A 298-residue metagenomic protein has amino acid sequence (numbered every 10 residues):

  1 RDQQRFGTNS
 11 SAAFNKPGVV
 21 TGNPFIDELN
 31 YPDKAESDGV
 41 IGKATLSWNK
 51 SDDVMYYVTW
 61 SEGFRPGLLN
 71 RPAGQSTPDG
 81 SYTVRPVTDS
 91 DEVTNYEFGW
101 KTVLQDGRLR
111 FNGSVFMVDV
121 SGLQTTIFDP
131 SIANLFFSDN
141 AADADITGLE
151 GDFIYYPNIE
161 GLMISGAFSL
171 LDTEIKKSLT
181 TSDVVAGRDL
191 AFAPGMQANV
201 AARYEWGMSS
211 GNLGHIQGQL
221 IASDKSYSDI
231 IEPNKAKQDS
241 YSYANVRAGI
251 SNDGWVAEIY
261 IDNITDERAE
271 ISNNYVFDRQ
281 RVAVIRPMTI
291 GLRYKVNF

Functional and structural regions predicted by a protein language model:
R1-T21, F25, S37-S51, M55-R65 (+2 more regions): Surface-exposed extracellular loop regions of Gram-negative outer-membrane beta-barrel proteins
Q3-A35, L68-V87, T125-D139, I175-R188 (+2 more regions): Solvent-exposed loop segments that connect transmembrane elements
P32-V40, D89-E92, A141-T147, L190-Q197 (+2 more regions): Short sequence motifs at beta-strands and strand-loop junctions characteristic of Gram-negative outer-membrane
E36, A44-W48, F98-T102, G151-Y155 (+5 more regions): Residues on the lipid-exposed face of transmembrane beta-strands in outer-membrane beta-barrel proteins
V40, W48-D52, E92, T102-D106 (+8 more regions): Outer-membrane beta-barrel strand-turn architecture
N49-E62, G67, V87-L149, I154 (+3 more regions): Membrane-embedded beta-barrel scaffold of Gram-negative outer-membrane proteins
R108-D119, F137-I231, R293-N297: Gram-negative outer-membrane beta-barrel transporters
D119, N158, I221-I231, I250-F298: C-terminal beta-signal and adjacent terminal beta-strands/loops of Gram-negative outer-membrane beta-barrel proteins
